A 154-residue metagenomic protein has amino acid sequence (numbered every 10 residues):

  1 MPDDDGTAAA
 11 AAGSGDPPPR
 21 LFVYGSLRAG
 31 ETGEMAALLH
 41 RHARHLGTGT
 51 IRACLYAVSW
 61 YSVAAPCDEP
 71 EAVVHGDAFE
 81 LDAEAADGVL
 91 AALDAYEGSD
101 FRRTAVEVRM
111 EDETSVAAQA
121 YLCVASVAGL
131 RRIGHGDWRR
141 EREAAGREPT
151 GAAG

Functional and structural regions predicted by a protein language model:
P2-G154: Glycine-aromatic micro-motifs
